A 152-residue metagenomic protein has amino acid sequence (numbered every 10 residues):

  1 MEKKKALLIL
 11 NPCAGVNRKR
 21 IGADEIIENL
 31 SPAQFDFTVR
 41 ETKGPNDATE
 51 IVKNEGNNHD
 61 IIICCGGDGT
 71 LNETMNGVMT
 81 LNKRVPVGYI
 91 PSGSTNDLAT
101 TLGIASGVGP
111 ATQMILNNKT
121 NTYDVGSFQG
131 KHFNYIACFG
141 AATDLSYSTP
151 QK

Functional and structural regions predicted by a protein language model:
M1-C65, G77: ATP/NTP phosphate-donor binding region
N11, D68, L145: A residue-level signal for conserved active-site and pocket-lining positions in enzyme catalytic cores
A14, L71, S94: Short, glycine/acidic-enriched loop or turn micro-motifs at the edges of active sites
R18, M75, L98-T100: Active-site-proximal flexible loops/turns
A33, T42, T80-K152: Catalytic core of DAGKc-family lipid kinases
A48, G69-T74, D97: Short glycine/serine/threonine-rich phosphate/pyrophosphate-binding segments that cradle anionic phosphate groups
I62-E73, V87: Glycine-rich N-terminal segment of FAD-binding domains in flavoprotein oxidoreductases, spanning the beta-loop-helix
